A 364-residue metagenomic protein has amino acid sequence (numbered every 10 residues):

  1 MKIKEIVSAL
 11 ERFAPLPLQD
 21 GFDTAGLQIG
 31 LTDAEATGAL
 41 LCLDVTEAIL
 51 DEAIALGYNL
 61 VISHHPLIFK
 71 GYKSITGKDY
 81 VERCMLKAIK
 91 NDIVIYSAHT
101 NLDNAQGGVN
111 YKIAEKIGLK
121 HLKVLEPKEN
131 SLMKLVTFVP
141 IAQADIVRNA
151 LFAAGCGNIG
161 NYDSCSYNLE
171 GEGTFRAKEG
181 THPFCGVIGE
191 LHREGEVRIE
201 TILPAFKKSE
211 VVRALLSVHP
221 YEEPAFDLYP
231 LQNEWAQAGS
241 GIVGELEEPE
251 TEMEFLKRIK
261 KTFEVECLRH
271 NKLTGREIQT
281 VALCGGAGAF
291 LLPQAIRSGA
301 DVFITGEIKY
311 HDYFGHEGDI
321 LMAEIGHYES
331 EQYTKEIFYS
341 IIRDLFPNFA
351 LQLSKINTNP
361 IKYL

Functional and structural regions predicted by a protein language model:
M1-L364: Hydrophobic structural segments
